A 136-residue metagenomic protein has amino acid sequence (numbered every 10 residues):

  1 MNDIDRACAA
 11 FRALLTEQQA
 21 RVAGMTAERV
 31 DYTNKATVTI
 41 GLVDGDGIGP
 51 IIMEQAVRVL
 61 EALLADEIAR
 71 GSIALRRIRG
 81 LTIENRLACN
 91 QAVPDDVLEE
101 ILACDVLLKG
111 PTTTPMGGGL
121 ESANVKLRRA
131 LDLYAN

Functional and structural regions predicted by a protein language model:
M1-A9: Non-catalytic terminal extensions of PLP-dependent enzymes
N2-D3, A69-G71, G117: A broad, low-specificity signal for short, low-complexity segments enriched in glycine/proline and polar/charged
C8-R76: N-terminal phosphate-binding or glycine-rich loops at protein starts, especially the Walker A/P-loop of NTPases
T39-G45, I78-R86, V106-T112: Glycine-/proline-rich flexible loop or hinge segments
A69-P94: N-terminal beta-loop-helix "entrance" segment that forms/cooperates in small-molecule cofactor or anionic ligand
N85-N136: N-terminal glycine-rich phosphate/adenylate-binding segment common to multiple enzyme folds
